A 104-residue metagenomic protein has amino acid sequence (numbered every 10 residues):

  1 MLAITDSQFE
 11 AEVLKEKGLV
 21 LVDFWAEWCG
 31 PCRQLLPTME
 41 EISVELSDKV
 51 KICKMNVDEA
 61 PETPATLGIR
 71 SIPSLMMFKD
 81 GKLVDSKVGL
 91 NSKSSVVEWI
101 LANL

Functional and structural regions predicted by a protein language model:
L2-L19, P61: A short beta-strand-turn-helix
G18, F24-W28, S71: Short pre-active-site segment immediately N-terminal to redox-active cysteine/selenocysteine motifs in thiol-based
C29-C32, L75: The canonical Cys-X-X-Cys-His
P31-L46: Typically the conserved alpha-helix immediately C-terminal to a functionally engaged Cys/Sec in thioredoxin-like
N56-D58: Conserved acidic residues
P61, L67-M76, S94: Structural micro-motif
K79-L104: Non-catalytic, surface beta->alpha helical segment in thiol-disulfide oxidoreductase systems
